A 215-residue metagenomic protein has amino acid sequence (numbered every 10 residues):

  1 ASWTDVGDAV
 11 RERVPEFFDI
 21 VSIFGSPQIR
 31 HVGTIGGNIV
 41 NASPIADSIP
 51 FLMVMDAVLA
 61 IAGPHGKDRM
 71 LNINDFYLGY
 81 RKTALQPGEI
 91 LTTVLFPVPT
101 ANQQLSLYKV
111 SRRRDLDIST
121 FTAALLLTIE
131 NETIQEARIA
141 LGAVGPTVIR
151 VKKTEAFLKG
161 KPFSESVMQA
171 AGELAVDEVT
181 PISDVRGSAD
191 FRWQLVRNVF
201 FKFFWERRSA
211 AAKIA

Functional and structural regions predicted by a protein language model:
A1-A215: C-terminal structural segment of proteins
